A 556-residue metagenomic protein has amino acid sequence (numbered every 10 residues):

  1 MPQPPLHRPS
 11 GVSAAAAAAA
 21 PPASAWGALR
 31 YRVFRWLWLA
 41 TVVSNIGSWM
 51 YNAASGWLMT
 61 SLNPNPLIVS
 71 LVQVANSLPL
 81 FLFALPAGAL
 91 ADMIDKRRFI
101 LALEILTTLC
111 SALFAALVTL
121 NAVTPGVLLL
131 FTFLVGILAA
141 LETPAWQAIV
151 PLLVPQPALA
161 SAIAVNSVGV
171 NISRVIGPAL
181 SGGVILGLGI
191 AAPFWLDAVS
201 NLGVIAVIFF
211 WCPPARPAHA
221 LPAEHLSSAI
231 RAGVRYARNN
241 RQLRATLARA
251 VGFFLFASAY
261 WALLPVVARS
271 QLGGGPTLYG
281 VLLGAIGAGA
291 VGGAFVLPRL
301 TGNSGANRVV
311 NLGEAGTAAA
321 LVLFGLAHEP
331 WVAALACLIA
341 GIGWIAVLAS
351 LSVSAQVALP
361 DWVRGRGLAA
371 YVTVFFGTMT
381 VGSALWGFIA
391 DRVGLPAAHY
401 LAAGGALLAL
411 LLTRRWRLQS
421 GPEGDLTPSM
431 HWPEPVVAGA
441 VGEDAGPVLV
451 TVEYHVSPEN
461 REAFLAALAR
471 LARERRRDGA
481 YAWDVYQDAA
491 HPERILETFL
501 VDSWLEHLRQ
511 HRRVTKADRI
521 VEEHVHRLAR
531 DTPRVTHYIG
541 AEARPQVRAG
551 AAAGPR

Functional and structural regions predicted by a protein language model:
Q3-P9, V72, L82, F99 (+5 more regions): C-terminal transmembrane bundle of multi-pass solute transporters/carriers
A14-F34, P214-A248: Juxtamembrane intracellular "pre-TM" segments in multi-pass secondary transporters
V33-A53, Q73-A91, D95-C110, V127-L186 (+10 more regions): Substrate-agnostic recognition of the 12-TM MFS/MFS-like secondary transporter fold
Y51-A54, L58, N63-Q73, A164 (+2 more regions): Small-residue hotspots at the loop-to-helix junctions and early N-terminal turns of transmembrane alpha-helices
G56-N63, A115-L120, I176-L196, V266 (+2 more regions): Transmembrane alpha-helix termini and helix-breaking/packing motifs in multi-pass membrane transporters
A148, L152, F194, A198-H225 (+2 more regions): Helix-loop junctions on the cytosolic side of multi-pass membrane transporters, especially the intracellular loop
L385, A472-L496: Short, glycine- and small/hydrophobic-rich beta-strand elements in well-ordered beta-sheets
Q419-P422, R473-A482, L500-T536, R556: An amphipathic, aromatic/His-enriched active-site/gating alpha helix that lines ligand/cofactor pockets
